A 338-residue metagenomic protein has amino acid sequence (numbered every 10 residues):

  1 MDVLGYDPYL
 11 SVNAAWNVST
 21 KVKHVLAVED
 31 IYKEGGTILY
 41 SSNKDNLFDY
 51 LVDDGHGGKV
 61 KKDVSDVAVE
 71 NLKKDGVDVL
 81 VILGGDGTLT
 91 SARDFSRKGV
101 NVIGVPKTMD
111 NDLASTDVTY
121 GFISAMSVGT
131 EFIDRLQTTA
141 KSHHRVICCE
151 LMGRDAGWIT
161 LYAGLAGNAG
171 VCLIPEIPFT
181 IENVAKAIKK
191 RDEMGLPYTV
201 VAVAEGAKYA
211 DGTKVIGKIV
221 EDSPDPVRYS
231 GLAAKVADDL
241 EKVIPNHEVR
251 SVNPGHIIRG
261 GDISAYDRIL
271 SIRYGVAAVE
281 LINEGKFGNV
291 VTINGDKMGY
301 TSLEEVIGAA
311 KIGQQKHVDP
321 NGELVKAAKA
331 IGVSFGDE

Functional and structural regions predicted by a protein language model:
M1, F95-T119, I123-M126, L173-T180: Short, acidic/small-residue loops that bind anionic groups at enzyme active sites
M1-K73: Glycine-rich nucleotide/cofactor/substrate-binding loop typically near the N-terminus or early in the first domain
Y6-D7, Y40-S41, I82-G84, I103-G104 (+6 more regions): Short beta-strand segments
D7-A14, N43-D45, G85-G87, T108-N111 (+4 more regions): Acidic, glycine-rich active-site loops and adjacent beta-strand->loop/helix elements that engage anionic groups
P8, A14-T20, Y50-V52, S91-S96 (+6 more regions): Short acidic, glycine/serine/threonine-rich loops at helix termini
K33-V52, K107-D117, S142-H144, G217-I219: Gly-rich Lys/Arg/Thr-decorated short loops/hinges at beta-loop-alpha junctions or inter-strand turns that position
N71, I82-G84, T90-D94, F122-E248: Accessory alpha-helical/coil subdomains and C-terminal extensions that flank or cap enzyme catalytic cores
R228-E338: C-terminal non-catalytic interaction/assembly regions of soluble proteins
